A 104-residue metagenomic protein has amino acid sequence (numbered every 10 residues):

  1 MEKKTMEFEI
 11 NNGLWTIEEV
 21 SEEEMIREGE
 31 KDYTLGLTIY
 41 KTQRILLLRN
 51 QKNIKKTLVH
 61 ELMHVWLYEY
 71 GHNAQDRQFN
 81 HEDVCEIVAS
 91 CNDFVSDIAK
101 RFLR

Functional and structural regions predicted by a protein language model:
M1-E9, E18-R44, K55: Catalytic zinc-binding patch centered on the HExxH motif and its immediate surroundings that defines zinc-dependent
G13-W15: Well-ordered beta-strand scaffold positions
L47-R49: Short His-Asn-centered micro-motif
K52: Small, basic N-terminal interaction modules of short regulatory proteins
K55, V59, H81-V84: Hydrophobic (often cysteine-bearing) scaffold residues that line and stabilize catalytic clefts of nucleotide/cofactor
K56-Y68: Active-site recognition of the HExxH zinc-binding catalytic motif
A74-R104: Post-HExxH zinc-binding segment in Zn-dependent metallohydrolases
